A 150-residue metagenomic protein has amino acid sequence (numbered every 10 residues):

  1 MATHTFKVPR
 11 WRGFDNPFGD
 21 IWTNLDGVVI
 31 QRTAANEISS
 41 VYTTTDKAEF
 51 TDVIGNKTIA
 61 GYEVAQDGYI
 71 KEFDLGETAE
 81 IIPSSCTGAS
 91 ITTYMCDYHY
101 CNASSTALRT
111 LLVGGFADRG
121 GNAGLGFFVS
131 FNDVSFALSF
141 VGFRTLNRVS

Functional and structural regions predicted by a protein language model:
M1-H4, I21-I30, I54-S150: C-terminal, surface-exposed recognition/capping segments
K7-P9: Short, small/polar residue-rich loop motifs at catalytic or cofactor-binding pockets
N16: Short, acidic, Ser/Thr-enriched surface-loop or helix-capping motifs
Q31-T44: A short, polar/charged loop-to-alpha-helix boundary motif
D46-I54: Long amphipathic alpha-helical scaffold regions
